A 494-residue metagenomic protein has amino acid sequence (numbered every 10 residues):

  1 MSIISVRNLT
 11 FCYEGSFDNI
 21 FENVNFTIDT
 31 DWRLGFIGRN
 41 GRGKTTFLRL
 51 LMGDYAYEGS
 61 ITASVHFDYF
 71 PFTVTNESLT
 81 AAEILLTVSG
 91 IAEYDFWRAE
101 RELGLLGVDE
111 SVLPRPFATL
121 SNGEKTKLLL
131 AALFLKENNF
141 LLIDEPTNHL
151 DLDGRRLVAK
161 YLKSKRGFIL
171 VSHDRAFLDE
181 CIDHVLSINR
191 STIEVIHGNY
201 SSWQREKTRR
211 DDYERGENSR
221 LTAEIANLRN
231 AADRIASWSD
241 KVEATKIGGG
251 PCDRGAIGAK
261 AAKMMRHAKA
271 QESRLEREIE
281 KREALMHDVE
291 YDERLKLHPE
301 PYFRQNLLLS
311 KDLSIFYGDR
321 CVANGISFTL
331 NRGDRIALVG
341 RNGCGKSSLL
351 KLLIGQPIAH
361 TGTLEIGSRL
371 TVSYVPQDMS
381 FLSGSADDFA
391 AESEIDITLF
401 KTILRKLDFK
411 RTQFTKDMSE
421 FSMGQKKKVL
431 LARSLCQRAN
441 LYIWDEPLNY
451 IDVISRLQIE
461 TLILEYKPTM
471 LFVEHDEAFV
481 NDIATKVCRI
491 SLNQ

Functional and structural regions predicted by a protein language model:
M1-N218, P301-Q494: ABC ATP-binding cassette signature C-motif
S2-I4, Y213-C321: Flexible nucleotide-interacting loop at or near the entrance of a catalytic core
